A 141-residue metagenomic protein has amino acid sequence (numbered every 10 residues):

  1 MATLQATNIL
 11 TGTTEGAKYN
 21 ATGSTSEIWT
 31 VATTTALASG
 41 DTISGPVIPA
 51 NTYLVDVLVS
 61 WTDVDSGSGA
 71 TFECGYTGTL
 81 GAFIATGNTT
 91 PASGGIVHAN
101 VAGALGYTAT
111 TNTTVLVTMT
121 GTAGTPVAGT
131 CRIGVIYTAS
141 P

Functional and structural regions predicted by a protein language model:
A2-P141: Surface-exposed, low-hydrophobicity beta-strand/loop segments enriched in small/polar/acidic residues
